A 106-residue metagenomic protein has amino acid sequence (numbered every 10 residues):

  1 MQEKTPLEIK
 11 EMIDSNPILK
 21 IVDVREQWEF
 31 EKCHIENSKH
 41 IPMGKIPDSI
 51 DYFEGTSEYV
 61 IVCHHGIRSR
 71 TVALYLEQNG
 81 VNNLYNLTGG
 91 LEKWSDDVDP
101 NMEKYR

Functional and structural regions predicted by a protein language model:
M1-K20, Q27-E58, I67-R106: Rhodanese-like catalytic fold shared by cysteine-dependent sulfurtransferases and DSP/PTP-type phosphatases
V62: Short, surface-exposed ligand- or partner-binding patches at beta-edge/loop junctions that are enriched in aromatics
